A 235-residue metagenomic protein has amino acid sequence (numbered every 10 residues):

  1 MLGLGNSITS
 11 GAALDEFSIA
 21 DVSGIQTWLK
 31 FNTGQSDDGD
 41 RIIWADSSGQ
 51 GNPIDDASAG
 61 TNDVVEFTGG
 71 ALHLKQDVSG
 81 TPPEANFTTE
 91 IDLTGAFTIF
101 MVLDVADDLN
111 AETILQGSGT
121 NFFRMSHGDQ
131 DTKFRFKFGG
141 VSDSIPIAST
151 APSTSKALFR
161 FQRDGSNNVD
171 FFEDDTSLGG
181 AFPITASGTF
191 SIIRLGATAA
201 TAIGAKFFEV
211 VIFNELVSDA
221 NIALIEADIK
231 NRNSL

Functional and structural regions predicted by a protein language model:
M1-V78, I222-L235: Extracytoplasmic low-complexity segments
A13-D21, H73-I99, S144-A151, A197-A199: Short surface loop/edge beta-strand patches of beta-sandwich-type extracellular domains that form ligand-contact sites
I19-G24, E66-F67, D92-T94, G128 (+3 more regions): Extracellular/periplasmic catalytic domains that process cell-envelope and extracellular macromolecules
G24-L29, T89-D107, F123-M125, S155 (+1 more regions): A carbohydrate-recognition surface predominantly in extracellular/luminal proteins
D46, M101, F159, F207-I212 (+1 more regions): Extracellular beta-strand elements of beta-rich domains used for carbohydrate recognition/degradation or cell-matrix
S48-G80, F100-L109, G119-T185: Extracellular glycan-interaction surfaces
D131-T132, G180-F207: Flexible glycan-contacting loops in extracellular carbohydrate-active proteins
G196-E226: Ligand-recognition surfaces built from glycine- and aromatic
